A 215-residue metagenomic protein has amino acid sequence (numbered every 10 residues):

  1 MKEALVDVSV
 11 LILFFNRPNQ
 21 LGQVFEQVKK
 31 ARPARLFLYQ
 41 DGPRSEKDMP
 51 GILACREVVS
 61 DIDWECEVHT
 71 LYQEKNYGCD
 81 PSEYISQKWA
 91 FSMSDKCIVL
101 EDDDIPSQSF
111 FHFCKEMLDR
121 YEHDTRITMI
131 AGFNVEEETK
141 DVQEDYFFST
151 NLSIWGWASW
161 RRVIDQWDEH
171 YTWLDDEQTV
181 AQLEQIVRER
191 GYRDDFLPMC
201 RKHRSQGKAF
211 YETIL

Functional and structural regions predicted by a protein language model:
K2-V99, D104-L215: An acidic/histidine-cluster motif and surrounding catalytic segment that typifies divalent-metal-assisted enzyme active
